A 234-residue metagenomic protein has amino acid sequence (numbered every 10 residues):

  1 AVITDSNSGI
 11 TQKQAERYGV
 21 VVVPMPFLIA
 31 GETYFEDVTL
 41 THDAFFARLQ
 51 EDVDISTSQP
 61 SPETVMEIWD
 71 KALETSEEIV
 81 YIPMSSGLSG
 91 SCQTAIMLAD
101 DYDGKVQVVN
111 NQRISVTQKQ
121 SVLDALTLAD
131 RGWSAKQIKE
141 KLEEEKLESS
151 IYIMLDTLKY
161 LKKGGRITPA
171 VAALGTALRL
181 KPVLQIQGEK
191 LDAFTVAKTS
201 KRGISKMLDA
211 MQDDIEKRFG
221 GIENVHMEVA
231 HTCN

Functional and structural regions predicted by a protein language model:
A1-Q59, T64: N-terminal glycine-rich anion-binding loop in soluble enzyme alpha/beta folds
A1-V2, L73, M227: Long, low-complexity, intrinsically disordered polar/charged segments
N7-V21, P26, E78, G87-Q107 (+2 more regions): Mixed-charge interfacial surface used for oligomerization/domain docking and macromolecular partner engagement
Y34, T57, P83-M84, K159-L161: A generic structural signal for short
D37, R48-L49, A72, K105 (+2 more regions): Generic signature of intrinsically disordered, low-complexity segments enriched in small/polar residues
L40-F46, W69, I96-D101: A short glycine/small-residue-enriched secondary-structure motif
E51-G87, Q93-T94, K139, K146: Glycine-rich phosphate- or other oxyanion-binding loops that anchor nucleotides, phosphorylated ligands
